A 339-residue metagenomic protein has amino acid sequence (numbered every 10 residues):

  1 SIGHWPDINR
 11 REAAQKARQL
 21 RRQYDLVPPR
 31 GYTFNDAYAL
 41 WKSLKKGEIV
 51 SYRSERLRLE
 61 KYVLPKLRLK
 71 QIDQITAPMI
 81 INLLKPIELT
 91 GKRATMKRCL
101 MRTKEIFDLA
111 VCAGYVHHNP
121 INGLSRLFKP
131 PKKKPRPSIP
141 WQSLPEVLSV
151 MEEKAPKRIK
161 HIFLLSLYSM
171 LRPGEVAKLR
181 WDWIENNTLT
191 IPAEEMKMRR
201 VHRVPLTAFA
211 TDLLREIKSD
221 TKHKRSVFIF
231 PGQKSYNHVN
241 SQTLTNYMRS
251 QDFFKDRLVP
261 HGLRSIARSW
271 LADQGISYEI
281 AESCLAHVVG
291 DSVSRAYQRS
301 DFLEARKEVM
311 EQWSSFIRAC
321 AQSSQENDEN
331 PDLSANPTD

Functional and structural regions predicted by a protein language model:
S1-Q74, E308-E311, R318-S324: N-terminal DNA-binding module of tyrosine recombinases/phage integrases
Q19-P28, W41-V50, E60-P135, S149-E153: N-terminal core-binding DNA-recognition domain of tyrosine recombinases/integrases
I75, I159-I162, K255-Q274: Short basic/aromatic active-site micro-motif
L89-R102, C112, V116-P173, A177-K178 (+4 more regions): Basic, Lys/Arg- and aromatic-enriched nucleic-acid-binding interface segment
N122-R126, S169, K178-E216, V289-S292: Conserved tyrosine-mediated DNA breakage-rejoining catalytic core shared by Y-recombinases
P130, S138, I191-M198, T211 (+2 more regions): Catalytic-site neighborhood detector that most strongly recognizes the C-terminal catalytic loop/helix of tyrosine
P140-P145, E195, T207-D256, A267 (+2 more regions): Active-site/catalytic core of tyrosine-dependent DNA strand-transfer enzymes
D182-T188, K255-R257, I276-A296, A319-L333: Short, polar N-cap/turn motifs at the start of nucleic acid-interacting alpha helices
